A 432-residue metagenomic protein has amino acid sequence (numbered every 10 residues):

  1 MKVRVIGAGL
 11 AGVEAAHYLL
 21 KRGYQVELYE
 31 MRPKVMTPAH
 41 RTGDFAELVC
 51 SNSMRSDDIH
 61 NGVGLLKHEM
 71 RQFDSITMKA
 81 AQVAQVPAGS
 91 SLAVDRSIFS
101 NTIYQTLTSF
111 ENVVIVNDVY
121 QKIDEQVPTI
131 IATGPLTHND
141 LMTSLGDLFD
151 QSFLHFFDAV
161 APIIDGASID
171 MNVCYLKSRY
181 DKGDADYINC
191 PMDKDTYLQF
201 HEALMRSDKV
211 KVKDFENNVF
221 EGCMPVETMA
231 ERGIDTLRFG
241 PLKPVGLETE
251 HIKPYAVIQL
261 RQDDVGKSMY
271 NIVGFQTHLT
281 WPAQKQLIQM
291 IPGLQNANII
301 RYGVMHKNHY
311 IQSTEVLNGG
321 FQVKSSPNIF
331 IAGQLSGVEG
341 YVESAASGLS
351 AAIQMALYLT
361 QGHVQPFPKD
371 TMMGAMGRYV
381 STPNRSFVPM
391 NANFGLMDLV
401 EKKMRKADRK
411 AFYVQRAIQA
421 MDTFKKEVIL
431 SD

Functional and structural regions predicted by a protein language model:
M1-A11: Beta1/beta-strand and adjacent pyrophosphate-binding region of the FAD-binding site in flavoprotein oxidoreductases
H17-Y24, L28-M78, D370-M373, G377-V380: N-terminal FAD cofactor-binding segment of flavoenzymes
E47-D58, Q82-I98, T102: Dinucleotide-binding Rossmann-like beta1-alpha1 core, especially the glycine-rich loop that anchors the ADP
R96-I115: Helical element adjacent to the flavin cofactor pocket in flavoenzyme catalytic cores
S109-R261, G266, Y270-W281, K285: Predominantly flavin-linked oxidoreductase catalytic cores and closely associated redox partners
I272-V338, A345-A346, Q365-S381, F387-N393: A glycine-rich dinucleotide-binding beta-alpha-beta segment and adjacent secondary-structure elements that constitute
A345-P366: Internal hydrophobic alpha-helix adjacent to the cofactor/substrate pocket in enzyme cavities
P389-D432: C-terminal auxiliary extensions adjacent to catalytic cores
